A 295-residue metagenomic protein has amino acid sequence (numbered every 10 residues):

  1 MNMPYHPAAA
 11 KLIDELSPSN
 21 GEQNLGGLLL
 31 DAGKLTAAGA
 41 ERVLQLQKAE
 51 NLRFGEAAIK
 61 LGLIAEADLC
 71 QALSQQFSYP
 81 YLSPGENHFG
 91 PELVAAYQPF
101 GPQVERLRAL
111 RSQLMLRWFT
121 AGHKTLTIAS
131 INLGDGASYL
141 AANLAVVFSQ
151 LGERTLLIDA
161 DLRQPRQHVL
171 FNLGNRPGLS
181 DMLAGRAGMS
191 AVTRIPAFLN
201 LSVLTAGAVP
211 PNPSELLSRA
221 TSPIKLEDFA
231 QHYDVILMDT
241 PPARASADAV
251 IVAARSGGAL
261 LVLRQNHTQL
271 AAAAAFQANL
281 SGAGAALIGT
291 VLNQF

Functional and structural regions predicted by a protein language model:
M1-E50, K60-F295: P-loop NTP-binding module
L52-F54: The conserved glycine-aromatic submotif of the RRM
